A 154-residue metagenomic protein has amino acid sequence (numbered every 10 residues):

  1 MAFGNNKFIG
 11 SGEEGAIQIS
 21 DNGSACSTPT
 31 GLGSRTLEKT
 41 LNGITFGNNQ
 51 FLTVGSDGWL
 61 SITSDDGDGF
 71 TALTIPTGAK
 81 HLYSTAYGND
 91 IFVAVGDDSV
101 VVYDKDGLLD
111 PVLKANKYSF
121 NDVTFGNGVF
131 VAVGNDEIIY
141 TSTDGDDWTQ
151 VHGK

Functional and structural regions predicted by a protein language model:
M1-K154: Residue-level hotspots at or immediately adjacent to binding/recognition sites across diverse folds
